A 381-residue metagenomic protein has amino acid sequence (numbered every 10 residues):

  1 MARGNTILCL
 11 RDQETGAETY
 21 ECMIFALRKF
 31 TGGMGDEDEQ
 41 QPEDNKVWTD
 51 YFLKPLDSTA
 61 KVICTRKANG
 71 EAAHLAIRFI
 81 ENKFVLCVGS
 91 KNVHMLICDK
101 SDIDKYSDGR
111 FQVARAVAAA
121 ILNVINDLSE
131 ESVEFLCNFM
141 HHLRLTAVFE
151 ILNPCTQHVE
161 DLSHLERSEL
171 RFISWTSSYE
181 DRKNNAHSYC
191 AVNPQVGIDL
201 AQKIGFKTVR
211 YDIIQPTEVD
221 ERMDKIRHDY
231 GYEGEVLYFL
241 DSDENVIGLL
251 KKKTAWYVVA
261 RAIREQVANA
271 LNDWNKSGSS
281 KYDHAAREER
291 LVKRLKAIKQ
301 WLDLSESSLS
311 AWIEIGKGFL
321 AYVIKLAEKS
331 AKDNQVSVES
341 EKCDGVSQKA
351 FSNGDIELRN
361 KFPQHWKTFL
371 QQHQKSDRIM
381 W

Functional and structural regions predicted by a protein language model:
M1-W381: Core nucleotide-handling region used for phosphoryl-transfer chemistry
